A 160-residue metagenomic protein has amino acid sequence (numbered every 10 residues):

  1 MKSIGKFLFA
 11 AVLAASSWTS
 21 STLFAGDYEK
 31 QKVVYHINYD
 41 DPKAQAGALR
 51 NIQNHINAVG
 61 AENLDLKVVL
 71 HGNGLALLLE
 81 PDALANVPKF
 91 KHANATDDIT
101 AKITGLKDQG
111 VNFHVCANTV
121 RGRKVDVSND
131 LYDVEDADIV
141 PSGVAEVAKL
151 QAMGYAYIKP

Functional and structural regions predicted by a protein language model:
M1-F9: Bacterial N-terminal signal peptides that target proteins for export
I4, A15, L23-F24: Short, aromatic- and cysteine-enriched interfacial helices/patches that mediate contacts at lipid membranes
A10-W18: Bacterial N-terminal signal peptides
S21-P160: Secreted/extracellular ectodomain signature
